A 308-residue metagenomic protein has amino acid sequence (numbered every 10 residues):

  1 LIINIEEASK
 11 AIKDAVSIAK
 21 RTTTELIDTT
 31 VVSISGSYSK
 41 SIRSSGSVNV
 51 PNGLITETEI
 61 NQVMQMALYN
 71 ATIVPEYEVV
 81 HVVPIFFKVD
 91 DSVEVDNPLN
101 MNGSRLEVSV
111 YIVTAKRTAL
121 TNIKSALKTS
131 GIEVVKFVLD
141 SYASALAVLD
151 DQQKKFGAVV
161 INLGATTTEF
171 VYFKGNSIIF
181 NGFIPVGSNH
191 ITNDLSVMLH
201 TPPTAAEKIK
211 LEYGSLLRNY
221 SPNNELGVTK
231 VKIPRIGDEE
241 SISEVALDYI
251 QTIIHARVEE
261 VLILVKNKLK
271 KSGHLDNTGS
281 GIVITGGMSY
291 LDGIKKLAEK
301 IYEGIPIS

Functional and structural regions predicted by a protein language model:
L1-V159, S177-I179, P202-T204, K208-Q251 (+2 more regions): Nucleotide/phosphate-binding catalytic cleft detector across ATP-hydrolyzing and phosphate-transferring enzymes
V32, L127, N162, L195 (+2 more regions): Residue-level signature of catalytic and energy-coupling elements of molecular machines, predominantly ATP/GTP-dependent
I34, A115, S215-L217, N277-I301: Glycine-rich phosphate-binding loops at beta-strand->alpha-helix junctions
I34-S35, V160-T167, F173-N176, P185-N189 (+1 more regions): A short acidic Gly-Thr/Ser loop motif
N181-F183: Residue-level detector of high-confidence beta-strand sites
P185-I209: A conserved active-site cap/scaffold subdomain adjacent to cofactor or substrate pockets
N193, D248, T252, A256-I263 (+3 more regions): Feature representing long, continuous alpha-helical segments
